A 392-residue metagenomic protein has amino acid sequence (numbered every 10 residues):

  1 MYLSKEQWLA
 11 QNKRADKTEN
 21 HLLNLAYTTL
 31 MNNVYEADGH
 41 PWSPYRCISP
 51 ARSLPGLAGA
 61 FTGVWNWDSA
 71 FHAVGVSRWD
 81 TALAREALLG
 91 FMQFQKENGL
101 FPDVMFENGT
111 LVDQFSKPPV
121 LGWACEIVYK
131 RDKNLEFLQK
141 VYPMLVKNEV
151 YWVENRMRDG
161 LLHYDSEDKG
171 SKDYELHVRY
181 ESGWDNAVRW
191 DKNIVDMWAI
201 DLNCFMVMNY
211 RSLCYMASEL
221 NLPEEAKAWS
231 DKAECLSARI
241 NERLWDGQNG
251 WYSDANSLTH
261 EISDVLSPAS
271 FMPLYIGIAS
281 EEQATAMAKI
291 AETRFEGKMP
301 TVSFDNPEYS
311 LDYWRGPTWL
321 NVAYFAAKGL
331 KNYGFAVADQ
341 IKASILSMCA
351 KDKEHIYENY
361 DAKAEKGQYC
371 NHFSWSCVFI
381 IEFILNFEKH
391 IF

Functional and structural regions predicted by a protein language model:
S4-K17, S69-A82, V120-F137, Y151 (+4 more regions): Well-ordered alpha-helical scaffold segments within catalytic/enzyme domains
K13-T62, E86-L111, R158-W198, A238-T318 (+1 more regions): Extended glycan-interaction surfaces of carbohydrate-active proteins
T18-T29, D80-Q93, N134-V153, L213 (+3 more regions): Extended, well-ordered alpha-helical scaffold segments
A60-F71, W79, V112-V120, K140-M144 (+4 more regions): Aromatic- and histidine-enriched alpha-helix N-cap/loop-to-helix transition segments that scaffold the rims
N98-P119, W123-F137, C370: Aromatic/His-enriched, Gly/Pro-containing loop or helix-boundary segments that lie immediately adjacent to catalytic
D113, S230, N306-A338: Amphipathic, soluble alpha/beta structural segments
I194-R239, N249, N256: C-terminal transactivation domains of fungal Zn(2)-Cys(6)
